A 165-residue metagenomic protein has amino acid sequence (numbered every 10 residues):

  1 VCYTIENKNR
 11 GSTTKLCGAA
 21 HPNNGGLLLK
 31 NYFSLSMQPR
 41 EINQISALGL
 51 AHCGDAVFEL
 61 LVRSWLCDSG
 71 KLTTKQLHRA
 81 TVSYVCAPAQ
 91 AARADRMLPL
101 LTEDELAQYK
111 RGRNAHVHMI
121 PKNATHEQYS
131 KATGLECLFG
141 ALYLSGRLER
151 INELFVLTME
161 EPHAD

Functional and structural regions predicted by a protein language model:
C2-D165: Double-stranded RNA-binding/processing signature
